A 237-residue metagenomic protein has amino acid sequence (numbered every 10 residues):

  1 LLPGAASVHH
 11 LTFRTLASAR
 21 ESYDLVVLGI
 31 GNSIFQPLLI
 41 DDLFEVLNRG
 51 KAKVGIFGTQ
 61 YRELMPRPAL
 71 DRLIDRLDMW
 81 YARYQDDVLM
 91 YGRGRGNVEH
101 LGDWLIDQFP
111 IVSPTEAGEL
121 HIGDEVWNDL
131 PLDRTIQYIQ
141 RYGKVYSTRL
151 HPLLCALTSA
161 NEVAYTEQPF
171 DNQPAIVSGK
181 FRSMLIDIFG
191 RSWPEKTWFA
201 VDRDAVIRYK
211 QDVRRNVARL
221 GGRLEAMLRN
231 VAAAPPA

Functional and structural regions predicted by a protein language model:
L1-A237: Active-site anion-handling motifs in enzyme catalytic cores
